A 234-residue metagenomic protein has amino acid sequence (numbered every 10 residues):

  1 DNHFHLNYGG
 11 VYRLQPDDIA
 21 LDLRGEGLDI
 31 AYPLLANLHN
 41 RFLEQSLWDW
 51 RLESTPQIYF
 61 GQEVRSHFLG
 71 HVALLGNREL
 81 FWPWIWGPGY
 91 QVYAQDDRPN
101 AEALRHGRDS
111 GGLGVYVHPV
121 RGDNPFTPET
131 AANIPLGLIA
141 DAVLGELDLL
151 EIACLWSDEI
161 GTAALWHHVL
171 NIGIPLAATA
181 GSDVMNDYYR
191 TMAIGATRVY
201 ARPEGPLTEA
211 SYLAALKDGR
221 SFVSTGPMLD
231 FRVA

Functional and structural regions predicted by a protein language model:
D1, G9, G111, H167-A178 (+1 more regions): C-terminal functional module detector
F4-A178, S182, D187-Y189: Catalytic cores of extracellular degradative/oxidative enzymes
